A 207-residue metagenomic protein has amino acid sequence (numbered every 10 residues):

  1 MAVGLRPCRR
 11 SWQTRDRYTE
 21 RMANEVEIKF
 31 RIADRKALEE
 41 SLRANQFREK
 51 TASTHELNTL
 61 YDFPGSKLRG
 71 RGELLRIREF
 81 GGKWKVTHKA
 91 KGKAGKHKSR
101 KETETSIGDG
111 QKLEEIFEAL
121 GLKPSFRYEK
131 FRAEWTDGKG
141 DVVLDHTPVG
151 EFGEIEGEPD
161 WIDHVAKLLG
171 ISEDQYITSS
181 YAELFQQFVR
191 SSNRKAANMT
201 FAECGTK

Functional and structural regions predicted by a protein language model:
D16-Y18: Intrinsic-disorder-associated, low-complexity terminal segments enriched in Asp/Asn/His/Tyr and depleted of Lys/Arg
R21-D141, S172-K207: N-terminal strand-loop-strand beta-hairpin
L144-V149: A contiguous pocket-lining binding segment that forms or flanks enzyme active sites
